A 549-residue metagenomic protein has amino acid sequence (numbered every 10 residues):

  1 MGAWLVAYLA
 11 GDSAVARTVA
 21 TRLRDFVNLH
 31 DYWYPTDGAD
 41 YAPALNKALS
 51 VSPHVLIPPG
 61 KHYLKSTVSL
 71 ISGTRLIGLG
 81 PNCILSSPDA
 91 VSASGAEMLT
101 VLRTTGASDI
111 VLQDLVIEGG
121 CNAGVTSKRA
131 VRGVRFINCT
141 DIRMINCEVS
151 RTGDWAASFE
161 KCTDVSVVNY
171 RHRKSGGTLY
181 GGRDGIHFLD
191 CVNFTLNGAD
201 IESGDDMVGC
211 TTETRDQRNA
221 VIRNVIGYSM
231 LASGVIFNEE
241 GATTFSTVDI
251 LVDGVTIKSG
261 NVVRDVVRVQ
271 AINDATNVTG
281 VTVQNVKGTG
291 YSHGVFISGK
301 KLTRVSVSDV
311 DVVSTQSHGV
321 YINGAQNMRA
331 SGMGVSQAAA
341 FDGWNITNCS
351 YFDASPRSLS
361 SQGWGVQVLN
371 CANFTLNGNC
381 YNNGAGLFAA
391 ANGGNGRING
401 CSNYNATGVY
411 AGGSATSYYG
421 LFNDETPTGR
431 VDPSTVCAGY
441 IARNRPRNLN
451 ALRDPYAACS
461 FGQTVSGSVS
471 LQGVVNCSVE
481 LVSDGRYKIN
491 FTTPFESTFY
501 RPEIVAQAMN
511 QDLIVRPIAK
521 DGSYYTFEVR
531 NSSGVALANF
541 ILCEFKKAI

Functional and structural regions predicted by a protein language model:
V6-A44: Right-handed parallel beta-helix/beta-solenoid
R24, V55-K61, G78-I84, L115 (+4 more regions): Extracellular beta-strand-rich, repetitive "passenger/adhesive" scaffolds that bind or process carbohydrates
L29, A48, L76, L112 (+3 more regions): Residue-level detector of buried hydrophobic side-chain packing in well-ordered secondary-structure elements
A42, N46, P53-R75, L79-E97 (+2 more regions): N-terminal extracellular ligand-recognition/capping segment immediately after the signal peptide
K65-T67, P81, S86-V91, C121-S127 (+13 more regions): Short glycine/acidic-rich loop motifs that flank beta-strands on beta-rich extracellular proteins
R75-G80, M98-T126, R135-S150, D164 (+5 more regions): Parallel beta-helix/beta-solenoid
A107-C210, R215-N219, N327: Right-handed parallel beta-helix
P446-E496, N510-I514, I518-I549: Extracellular receptor-binding modules and their adjoining Ser/Thr/Gly/Asp/Asn-rich linkers
